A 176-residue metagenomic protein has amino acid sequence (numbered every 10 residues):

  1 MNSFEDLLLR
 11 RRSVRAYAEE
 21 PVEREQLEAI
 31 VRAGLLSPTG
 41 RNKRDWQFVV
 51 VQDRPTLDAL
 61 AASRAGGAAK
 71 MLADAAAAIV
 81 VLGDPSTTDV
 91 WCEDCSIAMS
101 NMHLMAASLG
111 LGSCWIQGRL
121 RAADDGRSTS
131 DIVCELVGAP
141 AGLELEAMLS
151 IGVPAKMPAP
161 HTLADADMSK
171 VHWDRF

Functional and structural regions predicted by a protein language model:
M1-F176: Acidic, surface-exposed loops and disordered segments
